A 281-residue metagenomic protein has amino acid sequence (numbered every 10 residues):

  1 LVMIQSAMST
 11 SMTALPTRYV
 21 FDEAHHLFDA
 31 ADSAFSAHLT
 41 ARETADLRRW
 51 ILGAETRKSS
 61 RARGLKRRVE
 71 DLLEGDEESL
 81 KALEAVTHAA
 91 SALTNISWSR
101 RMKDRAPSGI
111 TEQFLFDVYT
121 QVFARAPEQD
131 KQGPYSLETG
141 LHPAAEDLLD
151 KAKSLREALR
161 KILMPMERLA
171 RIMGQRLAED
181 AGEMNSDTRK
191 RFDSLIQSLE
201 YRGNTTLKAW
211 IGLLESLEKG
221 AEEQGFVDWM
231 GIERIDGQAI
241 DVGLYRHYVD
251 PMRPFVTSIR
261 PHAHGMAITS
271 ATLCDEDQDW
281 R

Functional and structural regions predicted by a protein language model:
L1-M8: Inter-Walker segment of RecA-like/P-loop motor cores
M8-R18, E23-R281: Conserved coupling segment at the C-terminus of the helicase ATP-binding
